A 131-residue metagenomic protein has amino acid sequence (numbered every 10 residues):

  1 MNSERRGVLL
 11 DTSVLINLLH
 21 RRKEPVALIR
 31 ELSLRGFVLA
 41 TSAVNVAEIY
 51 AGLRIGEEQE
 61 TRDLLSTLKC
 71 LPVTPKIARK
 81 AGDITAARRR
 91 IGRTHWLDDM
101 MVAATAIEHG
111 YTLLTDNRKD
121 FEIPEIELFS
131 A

Functional and structural regions predicted by a protein language model:
M1-T41, Y50-S66: Short, well-structured N-terminal submotif of metal-dependent ribonuclease cores
N2-R6, K69-D116: Active-site neighborhoods of divalent-metal-dependent phosphate/nucleic-acid chemistry enzymes
D11-T12, I49, A81, A106 (+1 more regions): Generic structural signal for small/hydrophobic residues in well-ordered secondary structure, especially within
V14-L15, N45, I77, M101-V102 (+1 more regions): Alpha-helix capping/helix-boundary segments
L15-I16, A47-Y50, E122, F129: Nucleotide phosphate-binding site architecture
I55, D116-K119: Short, polar loop motifs at secondary-structure junctions
L68-K69, E125-S130: Active-site regions of enzymes building and remodeling cell-envelope glycoconjugates
